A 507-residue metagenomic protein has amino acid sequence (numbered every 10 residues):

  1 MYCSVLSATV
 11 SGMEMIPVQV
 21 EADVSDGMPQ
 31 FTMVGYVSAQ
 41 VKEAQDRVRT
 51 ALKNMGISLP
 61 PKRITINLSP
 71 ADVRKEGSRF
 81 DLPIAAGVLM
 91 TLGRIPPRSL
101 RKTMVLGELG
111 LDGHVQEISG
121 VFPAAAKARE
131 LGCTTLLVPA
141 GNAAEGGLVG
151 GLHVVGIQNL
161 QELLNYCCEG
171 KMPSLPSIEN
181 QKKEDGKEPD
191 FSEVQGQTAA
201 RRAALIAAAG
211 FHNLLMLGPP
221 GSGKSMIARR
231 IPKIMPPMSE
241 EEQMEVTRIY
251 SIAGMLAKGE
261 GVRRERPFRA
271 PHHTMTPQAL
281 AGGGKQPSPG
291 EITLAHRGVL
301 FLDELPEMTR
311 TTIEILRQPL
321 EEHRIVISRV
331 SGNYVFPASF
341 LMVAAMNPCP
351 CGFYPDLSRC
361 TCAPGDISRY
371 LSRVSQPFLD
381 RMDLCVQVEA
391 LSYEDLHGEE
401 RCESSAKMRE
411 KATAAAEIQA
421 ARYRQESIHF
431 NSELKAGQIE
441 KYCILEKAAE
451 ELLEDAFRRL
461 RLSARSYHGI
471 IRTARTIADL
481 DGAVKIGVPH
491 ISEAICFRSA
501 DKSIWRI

Functional and structural regions predicted by a protein language model:
M1-L215, S222-S225, S328, S466-Y467 (+1 more regions): Peripheral, non-AAA+ core regions of ATP-driven protein-machinery
V18-V24, L280, D383-V386: Short beta-strand elements
V37-Q45, P60, N67-G77, P287 (+1 more regions): Basic, amphipathic alpha-helical bundle interface domains used for macromolecular binding and assembly
D112, L302, M308-T309, G352: Catalytic P-loop NTPase motifs of RecA-like helicase/translocase cores
C168-I206, G210, P237-I292: P-loop NTPase nucleotide-binding/switch module
M216-A257, E322: Walker A/P-loop
R297, D303-E304, I315: Walker B catalytic acidic pair
